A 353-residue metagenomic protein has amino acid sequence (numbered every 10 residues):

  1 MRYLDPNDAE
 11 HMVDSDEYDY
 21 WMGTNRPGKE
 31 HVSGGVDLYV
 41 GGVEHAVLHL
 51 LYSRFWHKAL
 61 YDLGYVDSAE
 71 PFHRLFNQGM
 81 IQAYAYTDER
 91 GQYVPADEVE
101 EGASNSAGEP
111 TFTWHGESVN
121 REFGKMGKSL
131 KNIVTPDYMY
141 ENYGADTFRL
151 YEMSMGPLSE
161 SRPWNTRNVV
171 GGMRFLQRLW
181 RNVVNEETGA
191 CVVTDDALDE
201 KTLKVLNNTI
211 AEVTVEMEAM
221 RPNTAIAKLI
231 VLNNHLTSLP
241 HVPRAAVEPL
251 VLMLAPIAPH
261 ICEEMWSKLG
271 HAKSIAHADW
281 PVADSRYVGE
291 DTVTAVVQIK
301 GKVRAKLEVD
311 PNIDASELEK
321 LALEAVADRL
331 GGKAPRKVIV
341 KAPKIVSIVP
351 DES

Functional and structural regions predicted by a protein language model:
M1-V184, V205-N234, A246-L254, I348: Structured secondary-structure scaffolds
D8-H11, A190, A295-S353: NTP/phosphate- and nucleic-acid-binding module
F72, A145-F148, L176, E248 (+5 more regions): Active-site lining segments that contact anionic ligands and/or coordinate catalytic metals
L75, I81-E89, C191-E212, A227-I313: Acidic, turn-prone loop/beta-hairpin segments
G108-P110, R286-G289, L330: Short loop/turn motifs at secondary-structure junctions and domain boundaries
S154-M155, N168, G270, P311 (+1 more regions): A short beta-strand motif that forms part of the nucleic acid-binding face of small beta-barrel RNA-binding folds
N182, L232, K268, A325-R329: Conserved, well-folded catalytic cores of nucleic-acid-processing and energy-transducing macromolecular machines
